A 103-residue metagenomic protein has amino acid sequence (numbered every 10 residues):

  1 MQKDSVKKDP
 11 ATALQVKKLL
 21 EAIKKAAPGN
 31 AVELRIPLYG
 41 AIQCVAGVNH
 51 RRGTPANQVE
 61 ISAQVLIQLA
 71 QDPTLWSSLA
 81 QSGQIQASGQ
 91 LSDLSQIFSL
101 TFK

Functional and structural regions predicted by a protein language model:
M1-K103: Feature captures hydrophobic
